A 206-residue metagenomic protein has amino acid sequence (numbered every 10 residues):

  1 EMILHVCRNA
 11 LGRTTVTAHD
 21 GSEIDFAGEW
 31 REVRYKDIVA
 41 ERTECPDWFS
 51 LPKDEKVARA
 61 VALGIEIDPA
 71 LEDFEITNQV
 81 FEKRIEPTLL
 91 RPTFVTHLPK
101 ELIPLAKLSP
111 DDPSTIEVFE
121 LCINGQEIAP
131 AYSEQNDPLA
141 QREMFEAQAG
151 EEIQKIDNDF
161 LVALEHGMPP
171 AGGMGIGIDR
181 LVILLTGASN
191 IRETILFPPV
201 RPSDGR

Functional and structural regions predicted by a protein language model:
E1-R206: Class II aminoacyl-tRNA synthetase catalytic cores and aaRS-like
